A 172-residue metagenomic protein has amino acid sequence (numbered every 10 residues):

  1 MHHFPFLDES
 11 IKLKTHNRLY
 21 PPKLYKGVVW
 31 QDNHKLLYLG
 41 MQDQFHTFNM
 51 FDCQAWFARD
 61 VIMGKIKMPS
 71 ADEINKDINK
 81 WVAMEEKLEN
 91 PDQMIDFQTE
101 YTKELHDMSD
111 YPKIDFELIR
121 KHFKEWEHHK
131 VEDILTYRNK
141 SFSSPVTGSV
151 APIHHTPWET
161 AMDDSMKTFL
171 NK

Functional and structural regions predicted by a protein language model:
M1, K35-L36: Beta-sheet entry/capping signal
M1-T15: Flavin (primarily FAD) binding-site architecture
F6-E9, K26-W30: Generic structural "secondary-structure junction" signal
T15-Y20, A58-I62: Short, surface-exposed linear patches
L19-K26, N33, R120: Alpha-helical scaffolding within the catalytic cores of extracellular/periplasmic polymer-degrading hydrolases
L37-K172: C-terminal, flexible cofactor-proximal segment of oxidoreductases
